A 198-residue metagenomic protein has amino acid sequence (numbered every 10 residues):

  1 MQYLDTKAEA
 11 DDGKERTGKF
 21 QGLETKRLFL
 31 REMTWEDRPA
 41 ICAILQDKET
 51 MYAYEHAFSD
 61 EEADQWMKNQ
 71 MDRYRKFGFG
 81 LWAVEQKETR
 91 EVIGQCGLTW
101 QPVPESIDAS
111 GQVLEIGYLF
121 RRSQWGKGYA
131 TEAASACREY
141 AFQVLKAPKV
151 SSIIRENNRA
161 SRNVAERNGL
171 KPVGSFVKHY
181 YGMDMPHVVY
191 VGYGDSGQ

Functional and structural regions predicted by a protein language model:
M1-A53, E85-Q198: Acyl-donor (CoA/ACP) binding surface of acyl/acetyltransferases
E49-Q70, G80-W82: Conserved GNAT-fold acetyl-CoA-binding loop/helix
R73-F77: Short loop/turn motifs at secondary-structure junctions and domain boundaries
G78-G80, P148: Short coil/turn segments at beta-strand junctions that form active-site/ligand-binding loops
